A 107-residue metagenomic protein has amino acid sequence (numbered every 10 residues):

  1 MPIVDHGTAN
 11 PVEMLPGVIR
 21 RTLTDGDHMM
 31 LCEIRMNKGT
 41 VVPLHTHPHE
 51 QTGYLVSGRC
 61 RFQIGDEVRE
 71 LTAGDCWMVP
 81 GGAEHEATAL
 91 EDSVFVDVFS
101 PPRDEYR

Functional and structural regions predicted by a protein language model:
M1-H28: A short, N-terminal "cap"/entry segment at the start of jelly-roll beta-barrel domains of the cupin/DSBH fold
C32-T46: Conserved short histidine dyad/triad with adjacent acidic residue
V41-V42, G58-Q63: Short beta-strand segments in beta-sandwich/barrel cores
H49-C60: Glycine- and acidic-residue-biased ligand/ion/polar-headgroup-sensing regions
V56-S57, T72, E91: A cytosolic small-molecule/anion-sensing beta-strand core signal
E67-G81: Short acidic-glycine-tyrosine-enriched beta hairpin
G81-E105: Ligand-binding loop in jelly-roll beta-barrel domains
